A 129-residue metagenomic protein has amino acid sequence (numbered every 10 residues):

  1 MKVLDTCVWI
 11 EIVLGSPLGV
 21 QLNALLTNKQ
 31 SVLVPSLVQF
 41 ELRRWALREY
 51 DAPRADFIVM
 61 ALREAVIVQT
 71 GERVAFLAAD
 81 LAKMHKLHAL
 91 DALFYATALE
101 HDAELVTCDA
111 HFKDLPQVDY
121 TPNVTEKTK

Functional and structural regions predicted by a protein language model:
M1, Y95, L99-K129: Acidic, PIN/NYN-like endoribonuclease modules and their adjacent C-terminal/linker elements
M1-V34, A46-F57, K129: Short, well-structured N-terminal submotif of metal-dependent ribonuclease cores
D5, E41, D91, D109: Acidic active-site catalytic centers that drive phospho-/nucleotidyl reactions and related ester hydrolyses
W9-I10, Q39, F112-K113: A generic structural signal for short hydrophobic patches within well-formed alpha-helices
L33, V68, D119-T121: General small-molecule cofactor/ligand-binding pocket signal
W45-A46, V118: Short, well-ordered secondary-structure micro-motifs
V66-C108: Active-site neighborhoods of divalent-metal-dependent phosphate/nucleic-acid chemistry enzymes
